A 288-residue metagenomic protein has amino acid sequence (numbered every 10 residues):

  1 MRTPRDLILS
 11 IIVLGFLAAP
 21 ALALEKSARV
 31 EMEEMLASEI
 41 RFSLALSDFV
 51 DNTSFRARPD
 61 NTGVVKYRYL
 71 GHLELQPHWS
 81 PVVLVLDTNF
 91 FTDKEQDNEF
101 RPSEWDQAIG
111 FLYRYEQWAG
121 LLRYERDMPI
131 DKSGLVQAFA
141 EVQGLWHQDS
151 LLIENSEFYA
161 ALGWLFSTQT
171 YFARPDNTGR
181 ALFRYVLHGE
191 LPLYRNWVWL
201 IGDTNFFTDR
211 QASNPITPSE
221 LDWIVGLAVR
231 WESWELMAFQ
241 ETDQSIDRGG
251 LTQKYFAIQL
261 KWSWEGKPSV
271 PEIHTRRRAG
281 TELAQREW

Functional and structural regions predicted by a protein language model:
M1-I8: Bacterial N-terminal signal peptides that target proteins for export
L9-A18: Bacterial N-terminal signal peptides
A19-A23: Sec/Tat signal peptide C-region and signal peptidase I cleavage site
L24-W288: Transmembrane beta-barrel domains of bacterial outer-membrane proteins
